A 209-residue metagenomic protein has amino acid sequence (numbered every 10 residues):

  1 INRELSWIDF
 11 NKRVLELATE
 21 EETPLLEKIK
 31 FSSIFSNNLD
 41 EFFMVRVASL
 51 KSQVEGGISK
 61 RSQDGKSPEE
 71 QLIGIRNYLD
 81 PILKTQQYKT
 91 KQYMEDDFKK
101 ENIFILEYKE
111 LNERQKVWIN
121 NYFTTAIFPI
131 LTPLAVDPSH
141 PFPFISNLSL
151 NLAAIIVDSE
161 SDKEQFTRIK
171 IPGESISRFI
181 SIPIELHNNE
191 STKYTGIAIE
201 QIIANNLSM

Functional and structural regions predicted by a protein language model:
I1-M209: N-terminal non-catalytic structural scaffold regions of very large proteins
